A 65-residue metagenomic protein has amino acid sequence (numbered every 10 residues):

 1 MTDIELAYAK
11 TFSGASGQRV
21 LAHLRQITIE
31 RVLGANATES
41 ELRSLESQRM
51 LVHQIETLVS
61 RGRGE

Functional and structural regions predicted by a protein language model:
M1-E65: Intrinsic-disorder/low-complexity detector
